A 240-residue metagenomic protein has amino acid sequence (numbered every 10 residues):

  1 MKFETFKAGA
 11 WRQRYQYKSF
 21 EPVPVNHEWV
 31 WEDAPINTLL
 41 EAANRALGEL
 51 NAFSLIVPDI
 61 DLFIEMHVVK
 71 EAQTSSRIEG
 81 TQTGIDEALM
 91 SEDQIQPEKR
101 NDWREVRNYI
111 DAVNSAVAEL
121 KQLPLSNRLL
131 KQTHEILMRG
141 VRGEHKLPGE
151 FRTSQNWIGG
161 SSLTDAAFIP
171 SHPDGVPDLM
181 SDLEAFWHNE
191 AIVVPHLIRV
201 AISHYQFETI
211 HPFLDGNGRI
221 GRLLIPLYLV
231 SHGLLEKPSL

Functional and structural regions predicted by a protein language model:
M1-L240: FIC/Doc superfamily catalytic core
